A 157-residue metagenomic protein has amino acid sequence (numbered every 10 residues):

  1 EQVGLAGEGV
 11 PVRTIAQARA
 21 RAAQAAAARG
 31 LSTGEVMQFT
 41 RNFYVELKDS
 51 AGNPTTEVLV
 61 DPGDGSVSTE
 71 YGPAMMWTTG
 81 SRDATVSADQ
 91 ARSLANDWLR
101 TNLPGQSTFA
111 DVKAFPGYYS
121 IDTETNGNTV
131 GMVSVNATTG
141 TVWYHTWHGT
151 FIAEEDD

Functional and structural regions predicted by a protein language model:
E1-D157: Long, terminal "pre-/pro-" and other extracytoplasmic accessory regions that lie outside the mature folded/catalytic
